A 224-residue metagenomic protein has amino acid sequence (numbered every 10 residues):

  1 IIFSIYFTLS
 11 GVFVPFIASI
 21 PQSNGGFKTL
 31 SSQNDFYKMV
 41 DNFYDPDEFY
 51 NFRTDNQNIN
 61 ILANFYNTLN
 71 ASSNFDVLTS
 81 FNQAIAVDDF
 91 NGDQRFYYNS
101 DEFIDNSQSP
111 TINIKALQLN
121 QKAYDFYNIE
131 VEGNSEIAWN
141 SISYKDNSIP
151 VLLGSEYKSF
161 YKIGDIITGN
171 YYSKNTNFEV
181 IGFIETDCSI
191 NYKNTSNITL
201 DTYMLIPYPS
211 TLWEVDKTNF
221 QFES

Functional and structural regions predicted by a protein language model:
I1-G11: N-terminal Sec/SRP start-transfer signal
L9-A18, D55-Q57, V131, D146-N147 (+1 more regions): A short linear-motif detector with a strong N-terminal bias
V12-N120, F126: Membrane-proximal extracellular/periplasmic loop immediately following the first transmembrane helix
Q108-Y208: Hydrophobic secondary-structure segments that place a key small or acidic residue at a functional site
T218-S224: A short beta-strand structural signal in non-transmembrane regions
